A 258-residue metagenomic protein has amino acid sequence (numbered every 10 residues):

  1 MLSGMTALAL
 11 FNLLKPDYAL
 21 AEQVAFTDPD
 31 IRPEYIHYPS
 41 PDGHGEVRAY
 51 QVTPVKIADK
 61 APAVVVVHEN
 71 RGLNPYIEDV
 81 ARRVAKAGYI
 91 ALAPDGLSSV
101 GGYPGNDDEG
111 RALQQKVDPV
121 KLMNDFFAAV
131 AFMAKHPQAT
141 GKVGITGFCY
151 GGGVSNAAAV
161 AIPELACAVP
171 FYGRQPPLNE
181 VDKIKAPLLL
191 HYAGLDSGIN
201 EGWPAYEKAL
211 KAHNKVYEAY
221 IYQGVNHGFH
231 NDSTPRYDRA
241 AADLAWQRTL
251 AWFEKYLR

Functional and structural regions predicted by a protein language model:
M1-D17: N-terminal export signals
A19-A21: Boundary at the C-terminal end of the N-terminal hydrophobic targeting segment
F26-T27, Y35-K135, G228-T234: Serine-hydrolase catalytic machinery in alpha/beta-hydrolase-like enzymes
D95, T146-F148, V169-Y172, H191 (+1 more regions): Alpha/beta-hydrolase-fold catalytic nucleophile elbow
F127-K185: Primarily recognizes the serine-hydrolase "nucleophile elbow" in alpha/beta-hydrolase and SGNH/GDSL folds
I184, L190-Y192: Short beta-strand/loop motif that positions the catalytic acidic residue of the alpha/beta-hydrolase fold
L195-N200: Acidic catalytic loop of the alpha/beta-hydrolase fold
E207, K211, V216-R258: C-terminal catalytic histidine-bearing segment of alpha/beta-hydrolase fold enzymes
